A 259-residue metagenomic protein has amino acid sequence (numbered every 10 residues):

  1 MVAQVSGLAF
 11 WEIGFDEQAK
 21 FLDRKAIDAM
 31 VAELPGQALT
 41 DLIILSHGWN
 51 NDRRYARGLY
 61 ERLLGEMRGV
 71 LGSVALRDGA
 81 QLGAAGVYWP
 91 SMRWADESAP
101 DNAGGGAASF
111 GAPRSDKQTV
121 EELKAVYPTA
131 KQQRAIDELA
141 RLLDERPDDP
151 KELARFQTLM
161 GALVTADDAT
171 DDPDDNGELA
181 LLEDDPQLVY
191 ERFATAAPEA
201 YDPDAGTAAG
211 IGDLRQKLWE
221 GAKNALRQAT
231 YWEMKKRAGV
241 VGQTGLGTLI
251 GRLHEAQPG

Functional and structural regions predicted by a protein language model:
M1-G36: A domain-start/cap signature at the N-terminus of enzymes
F10, L139-L159, K236-V240, T244-R252 (+1 more regions): Long hydrophobic alpha-helices with heptad-repeat/coiled-coil character
F10, M30, L39, L159-M160 (+2 more regions): Generic hydrophobic, helix-prone segments enriched in Leu/Val/Ile
G36-A38, G79, L182-D185, V240: Solvent-exposed loop and beta-edge segments used for protein-protein assembly and interaction
D41-V126, A209-G259: Serine-dependent carboxylesterase/thioesterase catalytic core of lipase-like alpha/beta-hydrolase/SGNH enzymes
Y88-E220: Non-catalytic, alpha-helical, charged scaffold/linker segments that couple or flank catalytic or architectural cores
